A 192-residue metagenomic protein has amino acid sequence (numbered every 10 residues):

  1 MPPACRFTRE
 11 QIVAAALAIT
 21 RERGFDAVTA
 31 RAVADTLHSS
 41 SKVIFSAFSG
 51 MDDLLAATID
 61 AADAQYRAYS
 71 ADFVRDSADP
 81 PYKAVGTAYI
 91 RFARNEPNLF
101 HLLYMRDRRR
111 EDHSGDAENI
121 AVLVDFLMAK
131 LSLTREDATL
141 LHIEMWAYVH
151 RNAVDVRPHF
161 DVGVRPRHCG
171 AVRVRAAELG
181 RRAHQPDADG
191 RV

Functional and structural regions predicted by a protein language model:
Q11, A15, I19-D53, A57: Helix-turn-helix
T20, D53-A62, L103, E111-N119: Alpha-helical DNA-contacting segments of helix-turn-helix folds
A57, A71-H101, R135, L141 (+1 more regions): Hydrophobic alpha-helical connector segments
D60-A84, E118, V122-A129: Amphipathic alpha-helical linker/stalk segments
I90-E111, N119, N152-V162: Amphipathic alpha-helical segments used for helix-helix packing
L102, W146-V164, E178-D189: Amphipathic C-terminal alpha-helical segment
D107-E144, C169-R181: Amphipathic alpha-helical packing segments from all-alpha helical-bundle domains
